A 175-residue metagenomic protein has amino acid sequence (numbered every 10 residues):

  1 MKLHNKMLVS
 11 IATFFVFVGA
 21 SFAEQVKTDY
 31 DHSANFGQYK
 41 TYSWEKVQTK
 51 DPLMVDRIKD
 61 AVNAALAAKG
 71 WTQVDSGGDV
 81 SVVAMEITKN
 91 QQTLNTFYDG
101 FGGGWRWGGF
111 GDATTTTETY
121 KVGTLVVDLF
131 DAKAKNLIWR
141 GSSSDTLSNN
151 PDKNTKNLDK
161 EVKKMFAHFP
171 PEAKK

Functional and structural regions predicted by a protein language model:
M1-I11: Bacterial N-terminal signal peptides that target proteins for export
H4, F22-A34, T117-T124, D131-W139 (+1 more regions): C-terminal/domain-edge helix-coil "capping" segments
K6-L8, K40, G78, G123: Residues at beta-strand starts and edge strands
V9-A20: Bacterial N-terminal signal peptides
A20-K69, G77-L94, A173-K175: A structural "domain/chain start" motif
V26, K69, V80, A84-N136 (+1 more regions): Surface-exposed short loop/turn segments
E45-L53, G70-W71, A113, L147-K153: Second-shell loop/turn segments in exported
